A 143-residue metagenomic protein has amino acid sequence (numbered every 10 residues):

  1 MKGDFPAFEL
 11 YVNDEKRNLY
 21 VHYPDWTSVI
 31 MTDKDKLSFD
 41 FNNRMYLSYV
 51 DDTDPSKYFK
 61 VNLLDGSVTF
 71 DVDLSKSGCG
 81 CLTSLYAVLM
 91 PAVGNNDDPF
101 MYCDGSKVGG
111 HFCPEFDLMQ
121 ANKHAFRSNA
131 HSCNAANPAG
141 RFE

Functional and structural regions predicted by a protein language model:
M1-E143: GH16 jelly-roll
